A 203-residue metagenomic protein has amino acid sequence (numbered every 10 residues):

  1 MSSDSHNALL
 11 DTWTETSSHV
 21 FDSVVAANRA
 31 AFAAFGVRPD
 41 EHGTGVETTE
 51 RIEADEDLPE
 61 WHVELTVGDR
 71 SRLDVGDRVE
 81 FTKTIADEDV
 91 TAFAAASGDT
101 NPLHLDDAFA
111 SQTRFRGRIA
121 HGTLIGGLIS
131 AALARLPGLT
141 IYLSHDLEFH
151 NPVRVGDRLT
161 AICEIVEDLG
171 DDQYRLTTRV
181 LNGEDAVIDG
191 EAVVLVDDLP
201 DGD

Functional and structural regions predicted by a protein language model:
M1-V75, I165-D203: HotDog/MaoC-like acyl-thioester-processing domains
S3-S5, R51-R118: Catalytic strand-loop segment that frames the active site of acyl-thioester-processing enzymes
A30, G36-V46, R114, L124-I162: Hydrophobic beta-strand-centered segment that forms part of the acyl-chain substrate-binding groove
D74-E80, S144, R158-T160, R175 (+1 more regions): Intrinsic-disorder/low-complexity, polar/charged segments enriched in Ser/Thr/Lys/Arg/Asp/Glu/Gln
F81-K83, H145, F149, C163 (+2 more regions): A structural signal for short, well-ordered beta-strand segments
D99, R135, L139, D168: Conserved helix-loop functional segments at active or binding sites
